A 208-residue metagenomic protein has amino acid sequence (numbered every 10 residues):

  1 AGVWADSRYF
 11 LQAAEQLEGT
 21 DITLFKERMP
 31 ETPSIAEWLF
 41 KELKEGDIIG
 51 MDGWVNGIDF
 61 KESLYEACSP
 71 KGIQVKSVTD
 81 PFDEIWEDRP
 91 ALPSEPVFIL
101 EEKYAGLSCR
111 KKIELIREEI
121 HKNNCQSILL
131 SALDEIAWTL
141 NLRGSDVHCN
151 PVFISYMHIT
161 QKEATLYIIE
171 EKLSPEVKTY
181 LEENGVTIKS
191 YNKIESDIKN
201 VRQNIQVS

Functional and structural regions predicted by a protein language model:
A1-S208: A composition/biophysics-driven feature that prefers long, compositionally simple stretches
